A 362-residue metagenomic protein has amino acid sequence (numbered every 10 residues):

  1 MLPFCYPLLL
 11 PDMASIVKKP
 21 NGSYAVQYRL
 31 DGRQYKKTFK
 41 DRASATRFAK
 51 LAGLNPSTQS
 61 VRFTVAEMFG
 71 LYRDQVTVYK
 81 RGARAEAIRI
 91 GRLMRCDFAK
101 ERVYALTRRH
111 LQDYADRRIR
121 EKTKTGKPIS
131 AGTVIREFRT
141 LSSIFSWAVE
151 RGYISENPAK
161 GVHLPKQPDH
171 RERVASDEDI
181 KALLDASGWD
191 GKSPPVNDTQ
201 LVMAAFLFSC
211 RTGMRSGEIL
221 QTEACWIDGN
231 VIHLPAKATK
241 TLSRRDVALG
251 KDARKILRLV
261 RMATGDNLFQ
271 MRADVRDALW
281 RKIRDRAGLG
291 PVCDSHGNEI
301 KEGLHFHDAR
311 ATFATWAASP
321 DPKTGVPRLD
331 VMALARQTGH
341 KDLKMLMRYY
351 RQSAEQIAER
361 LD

Functional and structural regions predicted by a protein language model:
M1-S23: Short N-terminal "domain-start" leader segments that mark the transition from disordered tails or signal peptides into
P7, K127, S187-T199, T212 (+4 more regions): Short, basic (Lys/Arg/His-rich) helix/loop patches that form interaction surfaces in the mid-to-C-terminal regions
V17-D113: N-terminal DNA-binding module of tyrosine recombinases/phage integrases
G22, K127-P128, I135, E150 (+7 more regions): Basic, Lys/Arg- and aromatic-enriched nucleic-acid-binding interface segment
Y28-D31, P165-K166, S187-D190, P194-P195 (+4 more regions): Basic, Lys/Arg-rich DNA-contacting stretches centered on the C-terminal catalytic core of tyrosine recombinase systems
Y104-R118, K160-P165: Short, conserved phosphate-binding/catalytic loop or strand-edge motifs used in phosphoryl-/nucleotidyl-transfer
V174, A236-T241, R254, D274 (+1 more regions): Catalytic-site neighborhood detector that most strongly recognizes the C-terminal catalytic loop/helix of tyrosine
C225-V231, K323-R348: Short, polar N-cap/turn motifs at the start of nucleic acid-interacting alpha helices
